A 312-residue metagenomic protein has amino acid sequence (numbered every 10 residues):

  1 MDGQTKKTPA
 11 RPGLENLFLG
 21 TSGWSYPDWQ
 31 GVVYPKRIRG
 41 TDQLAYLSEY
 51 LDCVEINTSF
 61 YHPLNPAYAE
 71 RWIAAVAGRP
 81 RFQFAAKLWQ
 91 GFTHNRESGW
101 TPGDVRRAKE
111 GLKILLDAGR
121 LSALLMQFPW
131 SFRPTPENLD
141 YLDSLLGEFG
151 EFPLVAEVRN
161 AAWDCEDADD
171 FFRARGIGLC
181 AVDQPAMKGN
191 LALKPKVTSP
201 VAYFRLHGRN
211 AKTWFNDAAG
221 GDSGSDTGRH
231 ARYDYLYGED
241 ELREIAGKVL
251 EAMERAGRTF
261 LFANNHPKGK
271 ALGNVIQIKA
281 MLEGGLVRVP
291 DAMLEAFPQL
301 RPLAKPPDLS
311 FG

Functional and structural regions predicted by a protein language model:
M1-G312: Residues lining hydrophobic/aromatic ligand-binding pockets adjacent to catalytic sites
